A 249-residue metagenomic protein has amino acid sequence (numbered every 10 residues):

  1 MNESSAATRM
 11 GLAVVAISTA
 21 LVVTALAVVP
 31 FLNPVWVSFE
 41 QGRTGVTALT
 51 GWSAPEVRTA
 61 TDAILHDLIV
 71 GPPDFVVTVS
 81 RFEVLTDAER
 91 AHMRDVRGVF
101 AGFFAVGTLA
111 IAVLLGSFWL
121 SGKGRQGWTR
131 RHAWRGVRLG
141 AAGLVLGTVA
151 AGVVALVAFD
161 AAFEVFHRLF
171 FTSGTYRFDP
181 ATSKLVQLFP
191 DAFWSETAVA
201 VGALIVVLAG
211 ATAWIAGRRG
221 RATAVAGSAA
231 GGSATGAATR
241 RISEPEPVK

Functional and structural regions predicted by a protein language model:
M1-T8, G220-K249: Actinobacteria-biased recognition of intrinsically disordered, low-complexity terminal regions
M1-V37: Hydrophobic secretory-pathway targeting helix
T19-V29, A54-D62, L139-E164: Hydrophobic alpha-helical membrane-insertion segments
S38-E83: Membrane-interface interhelical loops and short interface/amphipathic helices in multi-pass inner-membrane
I69-L109, D191-V201: Individual transmembrane alpha-helix segments
I111-F159, A211-G227: Juxtamembrane interface at the cytosolic side of transmembrane helices
V154-P180: Juxtamembrane non-transmembrane "cap" segments at the membrane-aqueous interface of multi-pass membrane proteins
G174-G227, E246-K249: Terminal transmembrane helical module of multi-pass membrane proteins
